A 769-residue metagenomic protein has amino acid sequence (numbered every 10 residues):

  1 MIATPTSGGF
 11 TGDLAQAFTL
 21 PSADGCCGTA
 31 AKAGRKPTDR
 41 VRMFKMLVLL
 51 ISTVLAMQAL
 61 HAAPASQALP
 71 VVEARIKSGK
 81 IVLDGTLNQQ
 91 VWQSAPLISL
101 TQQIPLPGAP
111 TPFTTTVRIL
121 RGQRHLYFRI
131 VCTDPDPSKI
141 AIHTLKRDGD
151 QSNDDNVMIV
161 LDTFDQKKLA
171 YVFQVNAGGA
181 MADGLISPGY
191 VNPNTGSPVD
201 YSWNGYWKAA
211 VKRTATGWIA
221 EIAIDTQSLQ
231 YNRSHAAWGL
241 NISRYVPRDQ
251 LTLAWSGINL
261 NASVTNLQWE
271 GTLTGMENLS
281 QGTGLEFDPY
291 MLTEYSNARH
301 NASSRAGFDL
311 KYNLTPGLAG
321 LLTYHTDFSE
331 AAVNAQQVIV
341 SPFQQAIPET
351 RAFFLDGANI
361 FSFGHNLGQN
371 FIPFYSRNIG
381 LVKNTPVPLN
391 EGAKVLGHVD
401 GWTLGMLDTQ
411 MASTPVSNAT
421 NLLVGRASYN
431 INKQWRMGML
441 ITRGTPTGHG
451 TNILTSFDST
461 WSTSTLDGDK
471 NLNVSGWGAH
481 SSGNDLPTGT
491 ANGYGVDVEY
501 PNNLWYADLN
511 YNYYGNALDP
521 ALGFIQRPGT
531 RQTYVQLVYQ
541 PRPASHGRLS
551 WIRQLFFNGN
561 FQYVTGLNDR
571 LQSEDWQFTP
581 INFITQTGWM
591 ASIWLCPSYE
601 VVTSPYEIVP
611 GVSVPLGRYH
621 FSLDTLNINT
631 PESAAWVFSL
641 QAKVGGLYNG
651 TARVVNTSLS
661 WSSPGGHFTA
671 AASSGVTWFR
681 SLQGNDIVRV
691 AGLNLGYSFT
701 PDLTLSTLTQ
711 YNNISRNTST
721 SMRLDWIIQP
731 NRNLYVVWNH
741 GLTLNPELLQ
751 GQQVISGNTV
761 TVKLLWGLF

Functional and structural regions predicted by a protein language model:
C26-C27: Cysteine-centered motifs
K36-V48: Bacterial N-terminal signal peptides that target proteins for export
K45-Q58: Bacterial N-terminal signal peptides
A62-Y429, G438, H449: Structural preference for beta-rich elements and adjacent junctions enriched in aromatics
I222, L279, D309-K311, A319-G320 (+4 more regions): Catalytic-domain carbohydrate-binding cleft regions of carbohydrate-active enzymes
G257-S280, M411-G468, M590-G645, V654: Outer-membrane beta-barrel transmembrane domain signature of Gram-negative proteins, especially the mid-to-C-terminal
P388, T465, D469-L472, G476-F769: Exposed, low-structure sequence patches enriched in small/polar residues
